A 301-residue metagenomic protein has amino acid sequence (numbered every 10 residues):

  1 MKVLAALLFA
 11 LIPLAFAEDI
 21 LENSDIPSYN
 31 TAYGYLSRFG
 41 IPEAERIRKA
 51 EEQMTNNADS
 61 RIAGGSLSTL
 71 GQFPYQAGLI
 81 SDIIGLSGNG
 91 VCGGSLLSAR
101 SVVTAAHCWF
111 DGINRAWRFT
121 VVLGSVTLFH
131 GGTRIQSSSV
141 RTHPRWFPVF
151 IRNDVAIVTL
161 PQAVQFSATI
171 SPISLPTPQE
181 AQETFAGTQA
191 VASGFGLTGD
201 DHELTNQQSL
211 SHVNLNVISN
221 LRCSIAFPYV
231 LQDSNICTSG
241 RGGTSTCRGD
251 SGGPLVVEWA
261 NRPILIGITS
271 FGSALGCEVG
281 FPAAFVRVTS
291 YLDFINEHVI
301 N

Functional and structural regions predicted by a protein language model:
K2-R38, A77, L96-W109, S211-V217 (+3 more regions): C-terminal subregion of chymotrypsin/trypsin-like serine protease catalytic domains
F16-G71, S167-S174, Q179-T188, C223 (+1 more regions): Extracellular/luminal ectodomains of metazoan preproproteins built from arrays of small disulfide-bonded modules
G64-L70, W146-F150, E180, E203-T205 (+2 more regions): Conserved, non-catalytic sequence blocks in retroelement Pol enzymes and Pol-derived host proteins
L67-Q72, L96, I113-R115, F129 (+6 more regions): Extracellular/periplasmic catalytic domains that process cell-envelope and extracellular macromolecules
P74-Q76, D82-A99, F150-I151: A conserved glycine-rich beta-strand in the N-terminal activation segment of trypsin-fold
L79-D82, V102-P148, V213, N220-R222: Conserved H-D interstitial segment of serine endopeptidase catalytic domains
I83-G85, H107-F110, S125-F129, P161-F166 (+6 more regions): Acidic glycine-/aspartate-rich tracts in secreted/extracellular proteins
I135, V155-P161, F166-G242: Chymotrypsin/trypsin-fold serine protease catalytic domain
